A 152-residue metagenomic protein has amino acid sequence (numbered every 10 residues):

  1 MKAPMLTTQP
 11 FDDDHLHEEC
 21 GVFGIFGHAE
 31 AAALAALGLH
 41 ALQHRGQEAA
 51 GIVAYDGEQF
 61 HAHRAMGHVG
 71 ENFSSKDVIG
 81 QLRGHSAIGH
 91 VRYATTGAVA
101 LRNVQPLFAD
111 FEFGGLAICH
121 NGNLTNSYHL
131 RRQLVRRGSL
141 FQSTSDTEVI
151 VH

Functional and structural regions predicted by a protein language model:
M1-H152: Conserved short alpha-helical segments that host acidic/polar catalytic motifs at enzyme active sites
